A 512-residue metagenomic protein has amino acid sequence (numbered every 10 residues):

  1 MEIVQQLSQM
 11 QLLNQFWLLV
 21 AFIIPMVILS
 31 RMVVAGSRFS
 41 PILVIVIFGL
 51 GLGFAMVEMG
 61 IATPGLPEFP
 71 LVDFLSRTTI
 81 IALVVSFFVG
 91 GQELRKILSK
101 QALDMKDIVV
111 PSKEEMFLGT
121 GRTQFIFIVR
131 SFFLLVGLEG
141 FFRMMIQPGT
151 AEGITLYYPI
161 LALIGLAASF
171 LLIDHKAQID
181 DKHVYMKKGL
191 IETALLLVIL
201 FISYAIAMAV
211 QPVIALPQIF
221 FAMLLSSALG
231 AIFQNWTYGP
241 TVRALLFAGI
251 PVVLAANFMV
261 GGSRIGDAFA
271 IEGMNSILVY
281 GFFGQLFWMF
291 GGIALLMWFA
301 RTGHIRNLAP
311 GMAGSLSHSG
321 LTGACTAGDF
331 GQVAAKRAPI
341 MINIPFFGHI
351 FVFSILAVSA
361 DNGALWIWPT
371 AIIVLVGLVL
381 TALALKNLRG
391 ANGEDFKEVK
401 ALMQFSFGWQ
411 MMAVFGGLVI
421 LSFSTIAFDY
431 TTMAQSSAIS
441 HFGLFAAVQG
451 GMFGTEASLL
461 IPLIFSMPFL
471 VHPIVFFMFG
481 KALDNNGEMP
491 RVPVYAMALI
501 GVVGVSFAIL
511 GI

Functional and structural regions predicted by a protein language model:
M1-V20, A102-L118, D174-L197, T237-G239 (+6 more regions): Intrinsically disordered, low-complexity non-transmembrane regions of multi-pass membrane transporters
E2-Q11, M59-F74, P148-G153, I179 (+4 more regions): Inter-helical loop and helix-membrane interface segments of multi-pass membrane transporters/permeases
E2-T78, V85-I97, G189-D267, F287 (+3 more regions): Structural signature of multi-pass alpha-helical membrane transport proteins
Q9-F22, L71-V85, G153-G165, I214-L225 (+3 more regions): Structural signature of hydrophobic alpha-helical transmembrane segments
Q15-I24, I28, D73, K96-M144 (+9 more regions): Entry/N-cap segments of selected transmembrane alpha helices and their immediately preceding amphipathic helices
T78, F87-L94, K106-K176, G303-F346 (+1 more regions): Alpha-helical membrane segments and immediately flanking helix-loop junctions that form or couple to the substrate/ion
F141-T150, I206-A209, S263-I271, G328 (+2 more regions): Transmembrane helix-loop junctions at the membrane interface of multipass transporters and ion channels
V505-I512: Juxtamembrane boundary at the C-terminal end of a transmembrane helix
